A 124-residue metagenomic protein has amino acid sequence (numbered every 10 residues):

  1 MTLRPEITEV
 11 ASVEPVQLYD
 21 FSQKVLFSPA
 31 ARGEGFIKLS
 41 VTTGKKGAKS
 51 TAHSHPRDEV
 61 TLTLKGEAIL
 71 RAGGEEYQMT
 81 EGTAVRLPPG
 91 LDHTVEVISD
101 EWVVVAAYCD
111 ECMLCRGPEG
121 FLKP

Functional and structural regions predicted by a protein language model:
M1-F36, T51, G120-P124: A short, N-terminal "cap"/entry segment at the start of jelly-roll beta-barrel domains of the cupin/DSBH fold
V25, L39-H55: Conserved short histidine dyad/triad with adjacent acidic residue
T43-G44, S54-L70: Short, conserved beta-strand element in jelly-roll/cupin
V60, E67-I69, E76, D92 (+1 more regions): Structural motif
G74-P89: Short acidic-glycine-tyrosine-enriched beta hairpin
P89-L114: Ligand-binding loop in jelly-roll beta-barrel domains
C115-E119: Short, charged, solvent-exposed linker or helix-capping segments at domain edges/interfaces that act as flexible hinges
